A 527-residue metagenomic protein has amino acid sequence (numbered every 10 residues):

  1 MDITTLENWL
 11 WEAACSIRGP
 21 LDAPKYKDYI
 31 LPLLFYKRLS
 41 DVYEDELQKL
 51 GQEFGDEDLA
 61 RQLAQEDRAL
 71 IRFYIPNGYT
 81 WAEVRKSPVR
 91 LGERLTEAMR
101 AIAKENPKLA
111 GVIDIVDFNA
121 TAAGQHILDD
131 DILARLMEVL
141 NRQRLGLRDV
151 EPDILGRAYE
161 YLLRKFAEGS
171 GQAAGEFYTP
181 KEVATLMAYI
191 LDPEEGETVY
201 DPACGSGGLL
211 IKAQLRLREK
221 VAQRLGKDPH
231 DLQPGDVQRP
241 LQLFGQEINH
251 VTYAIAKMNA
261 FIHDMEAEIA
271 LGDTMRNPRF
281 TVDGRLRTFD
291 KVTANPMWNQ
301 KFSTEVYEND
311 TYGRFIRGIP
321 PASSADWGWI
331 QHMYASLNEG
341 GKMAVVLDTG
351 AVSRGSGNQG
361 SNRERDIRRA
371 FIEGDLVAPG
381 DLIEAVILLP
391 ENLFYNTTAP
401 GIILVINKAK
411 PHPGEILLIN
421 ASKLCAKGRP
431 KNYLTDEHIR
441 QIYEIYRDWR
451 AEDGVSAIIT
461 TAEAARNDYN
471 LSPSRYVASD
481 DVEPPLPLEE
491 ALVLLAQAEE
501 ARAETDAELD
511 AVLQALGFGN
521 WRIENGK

Functional and structural regions predicted by a protein language model:
M1-E195, E268-R279, L388-E391, P413-S422 (+1 more regions): Non-catalytic, mostly N-terminal accessory regions of nucleic-acid modification and defense proteins
L6, A13, K25-Y26, I132 (+9 more regions): Helical mechanochemical/support elements of P-loop NTPase systems and associated helical scaffolds
S16, V139, Q143, Y161 (+11 more regions): Conserved, well-folded catalytic cores of nucleic-acid-processing and energy-transducing macromolecular machines
F35, Y43, F73, L209 (+3 more regions): Aromatic-residue hotspot detector
K37-L50, F166, L217, V221 (+5 more regions): A generic secondary-structure signal for well-formed alpha-helical elements
A173-A294, N299-K301, V306, W327 (+3 more regions): Conserved S-adenosyl-L-methionine
L286-N525: A conserved structural/catalytic subdomain of Rossmann-like adenosyl-cofactor enzymes
